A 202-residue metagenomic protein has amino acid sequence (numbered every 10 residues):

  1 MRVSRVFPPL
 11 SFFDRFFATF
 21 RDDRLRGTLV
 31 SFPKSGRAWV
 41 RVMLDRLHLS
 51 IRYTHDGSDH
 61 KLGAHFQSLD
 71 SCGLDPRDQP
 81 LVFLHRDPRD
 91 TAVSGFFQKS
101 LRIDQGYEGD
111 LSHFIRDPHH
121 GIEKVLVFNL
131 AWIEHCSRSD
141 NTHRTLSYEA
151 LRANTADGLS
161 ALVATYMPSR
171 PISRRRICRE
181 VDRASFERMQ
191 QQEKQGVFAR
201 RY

Functional and structural regions predicted by a protein language model:
M1-L146, Y166, I172-R175: PAPS-dependent sulfotransferase catalytic domain
D90, L151-N154: Acidic, metal-coordinating catalytic cores used for nucleic-acid/nucleotide bond scission and strand-transfer chemistry
S94-G95, D157-G158, Q192-E193: Short conserved micro-motifs at the rims of enzyme active sites and ligand-binding pockets
A156-I172: Non-catalytic, well-ordered alpha-helical segments in soluble enzyme domains
I177-Y202: PAPS-dependent sulfotransferase catalytic core
